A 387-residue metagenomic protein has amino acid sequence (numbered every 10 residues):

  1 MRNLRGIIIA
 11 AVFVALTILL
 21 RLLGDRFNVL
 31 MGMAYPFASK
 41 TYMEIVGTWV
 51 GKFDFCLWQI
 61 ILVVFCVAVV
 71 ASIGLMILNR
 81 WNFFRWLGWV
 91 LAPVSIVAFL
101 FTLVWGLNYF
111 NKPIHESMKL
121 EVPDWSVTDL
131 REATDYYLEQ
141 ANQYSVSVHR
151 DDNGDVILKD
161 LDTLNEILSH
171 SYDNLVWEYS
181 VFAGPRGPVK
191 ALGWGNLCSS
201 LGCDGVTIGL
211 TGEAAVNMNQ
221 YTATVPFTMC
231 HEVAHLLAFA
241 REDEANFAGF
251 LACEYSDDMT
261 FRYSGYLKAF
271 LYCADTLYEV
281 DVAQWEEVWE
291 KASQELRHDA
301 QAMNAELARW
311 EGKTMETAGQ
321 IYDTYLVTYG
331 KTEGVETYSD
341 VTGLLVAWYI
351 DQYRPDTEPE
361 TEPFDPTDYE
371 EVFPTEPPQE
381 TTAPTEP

Functional and structural regions predicted by a protein language model:
I9-D25, I96-F101: Hydrophobic alpha-helical membrane-insertion segments
A15-M76: Membrane-embedded alpha-helical segments of integral membrane proteins
D54, V225-N246, F250-L251: Active-site recognition of the HExxH zinc-binding catalytic motif
A68-G74, R80-E116: Transmembrane alpha-helices and immediately adjacent membrane-cytoplasm interface residues in multi-pass integral
N108-N174: Membrane-interface segments at or immediately adjacent to transmembrane helices that form the boundary between
T128-A133, A240-Q284: Post-HExxH zinc-binding segment in Zn-dependent metallohydrolases
H149-M218, T222: Auxiliary, metal-adjacent structural segments of Zn-dependent hydrolase domains
E295-P387: Pan-zinc metallopeptidase signature
